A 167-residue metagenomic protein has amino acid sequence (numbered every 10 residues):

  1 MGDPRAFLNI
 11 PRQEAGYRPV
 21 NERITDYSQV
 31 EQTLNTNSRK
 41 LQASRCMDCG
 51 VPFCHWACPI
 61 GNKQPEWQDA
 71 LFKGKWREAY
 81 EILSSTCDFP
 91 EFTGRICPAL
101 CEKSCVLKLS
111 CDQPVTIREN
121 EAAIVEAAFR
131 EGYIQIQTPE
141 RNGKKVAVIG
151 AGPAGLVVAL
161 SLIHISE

Functional and structural regions predicted by a protein language model:
M1-K145: Ferredoxin-type iron-sulfur electron-transfer modules and their immediate structural context
V146-L162: N-terminal Rossmann-like FAD-binding beta1-loop-alpha1 element of flavoenzymes
I163-E167: Conserved small/polar residues in nucleotide/adenosyl-binding loops
